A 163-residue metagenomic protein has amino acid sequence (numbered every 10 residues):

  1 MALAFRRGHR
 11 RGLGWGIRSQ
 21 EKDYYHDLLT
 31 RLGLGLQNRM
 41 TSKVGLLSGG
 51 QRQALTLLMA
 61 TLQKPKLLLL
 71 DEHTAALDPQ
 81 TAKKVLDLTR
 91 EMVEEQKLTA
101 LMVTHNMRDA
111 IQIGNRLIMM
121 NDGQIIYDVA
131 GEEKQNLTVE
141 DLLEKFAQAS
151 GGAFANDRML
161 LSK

Functional and structural regions predicted by a protein language model:
M1-L46, R52-L55: ABC-family P-loop ATPase nucleotide-binding domains
A60-T61: ABC ATPase C-loop
K64: Conserved catalytic motifs of ABC-family nucleotide-binding domains
L68-D71: Catalytic Walker B motif of ABC-type/P-loop ATPase nucleotide-binding domains
P79-T81: Helix N-cap at the start of a conserved alpha-helix in ABC-type nucleotide-binding domains
K83-Q96: Helical segment within the ABC ATPase nucleotide-binding domain
T104-H105: H-loop/switch region of ABC-family ATPase nucleotide-binding domains
Q124-S150: Conserved beta-strand-loop-alpha-helix hinge in the C-terminal portion of ABC ATPase nucleotide-binding domains
